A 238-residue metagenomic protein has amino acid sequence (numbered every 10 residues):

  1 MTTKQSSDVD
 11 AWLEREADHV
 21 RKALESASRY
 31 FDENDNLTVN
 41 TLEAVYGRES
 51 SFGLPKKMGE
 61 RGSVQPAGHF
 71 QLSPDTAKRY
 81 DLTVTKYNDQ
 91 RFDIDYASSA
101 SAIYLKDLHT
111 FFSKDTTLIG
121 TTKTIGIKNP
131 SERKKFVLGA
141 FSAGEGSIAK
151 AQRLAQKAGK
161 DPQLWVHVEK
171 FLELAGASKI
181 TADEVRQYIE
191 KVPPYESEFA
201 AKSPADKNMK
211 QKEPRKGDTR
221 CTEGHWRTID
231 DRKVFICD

Functional and structural regions predicted by a protein language model:
M1-D18, D75-I236: Non-catalytic cell-wall polysaccharide-engagement segments
V9, A17-N40: N-terminal Sec/ER secretory leader and immediately downstream segment of secreted/extracellular precursors
S28-F31, K56, H109-T116: Structural motif corresponding to the C-terminal cap of alpha-helices
N34-K57, S101-A102, V137-A143, V192: Short, functionally critical alpha-helical segments immediately adjacent to catalytic or ligand/cofactor-binding
N34-T38, S63-V64, P130-S131, A182-V185: Extracellular/periplasmic catalytic domains that process cell-envelope and extracellular macromolecules
T41, Q65-G68, Y188: Residues that flank catalytic or metal-binding motifs in active/ligand-binding sites
E49, M58-D81, S101: Active-site cradle of extracellular carbohydrate-active enzymes
P55-R61, K150-L154: Short, solvent-exposed loop/turn and secondary-structure capping segments
